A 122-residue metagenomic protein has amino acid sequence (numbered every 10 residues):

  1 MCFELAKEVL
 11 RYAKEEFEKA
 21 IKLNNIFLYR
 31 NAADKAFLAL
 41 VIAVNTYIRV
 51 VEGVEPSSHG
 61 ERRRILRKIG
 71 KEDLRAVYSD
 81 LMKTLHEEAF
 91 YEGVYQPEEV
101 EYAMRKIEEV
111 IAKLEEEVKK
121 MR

Functional and structural regions predicted by a protein language model:
M1-L28: Charged alpha-helical initiation segments
L5, N24, L28-A32, E92-Y95 (+1 more regions): Non-transmembrane, amphipathic alpha-helical segments
L5-E8, Y12, L38, Y102 (+1 more regions): Charged, amphipathic alpha-helical oligomerization/scaffolding segments
E8-A13, R30, V51-V54, L85: Short acidic/polar alpha-helix capping motifs at helix-coil junctions
Y29-G53: Hydrophobic alpha-helical packing segments in soluble, helical-rich domains
I48-R122: Long, charged low-complexity segments
